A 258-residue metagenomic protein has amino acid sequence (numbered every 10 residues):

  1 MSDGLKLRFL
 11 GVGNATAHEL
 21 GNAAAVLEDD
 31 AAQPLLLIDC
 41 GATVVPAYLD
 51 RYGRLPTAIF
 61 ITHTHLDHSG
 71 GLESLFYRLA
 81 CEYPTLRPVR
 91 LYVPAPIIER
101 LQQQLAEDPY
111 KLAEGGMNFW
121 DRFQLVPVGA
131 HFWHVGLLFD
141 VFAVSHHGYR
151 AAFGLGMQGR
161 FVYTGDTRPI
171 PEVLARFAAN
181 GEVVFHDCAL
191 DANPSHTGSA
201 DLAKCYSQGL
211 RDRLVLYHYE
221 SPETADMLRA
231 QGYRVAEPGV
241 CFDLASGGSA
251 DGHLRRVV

Functional and structural regions predicted by a protein language model:
M1-R51, R122-E172, V240-V258: Core dinuclear metal-dependent hydrolase active-site scaffold
A25-V26, G53-P56, L75-R78, D108-Y110 (+3 more regions): Glycine-rich, phosphate-binding/catalytic loops in enzymes
P34, T85-V89, G209-R213: A short helix->loop->beta-strand "cap" motif at the edges of active sites that frequently abuts
L37-G41, Y48, T57-D67, P94 (+4 more regions): Active-site neighborhood of phospho(di)ester-bond hydrolases with catalytic His/Asp-centered motifs
A42-Y92, N180-E182: Active-site metal-binding motif and surrounding structural segment of the metallo-beta-lactamase
R54, R87, N118-D121, V135-L137 (+2 more regions): Structured loop/turn residues at beta-strand edges in well-structured enzyme cores
Y83-F123: Acidic/polar short surface loop at catalytic or gating sites that assists cofactor/ion binding and chemistry
P169-V257: Cap/insert and terminal regions of metallo-dependent hydrolase folds
